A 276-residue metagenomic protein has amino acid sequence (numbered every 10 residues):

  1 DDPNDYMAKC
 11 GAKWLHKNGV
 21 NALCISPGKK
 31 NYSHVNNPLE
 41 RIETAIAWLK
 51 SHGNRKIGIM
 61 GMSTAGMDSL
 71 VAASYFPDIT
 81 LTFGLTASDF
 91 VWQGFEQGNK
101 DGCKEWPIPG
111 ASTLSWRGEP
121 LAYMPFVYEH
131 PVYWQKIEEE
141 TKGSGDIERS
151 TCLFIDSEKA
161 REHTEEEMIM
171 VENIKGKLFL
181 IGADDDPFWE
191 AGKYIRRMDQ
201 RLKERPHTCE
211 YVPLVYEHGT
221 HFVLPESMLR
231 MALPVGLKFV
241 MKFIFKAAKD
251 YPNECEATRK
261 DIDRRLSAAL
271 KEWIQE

Functional and structural regions predicted by a protein language model:
D2-P3, T44-Q135, S150-E162, N173: Primarily recognizes the serine-hydrolase "nucleophile elbow" in alpha/beta-hydrolase and SGNH/GDSL folds
D5-C24: Short amphipathic alpha-helix adjacent to the substrate-entry channel of hydrolases
Y6-A12, K159-I169: Alpha-helical scaffolding within the catalytic cores of extracellular/periplasmic polymer-degrading hydrolases
A8, G176, E190-E204, M228-L229: Short alpha-helix in the alpha/beta-hydrolase fold that links the catalytic acid
N21, S26-N31, S88, G219: Short beta-to-alpha linker loops that shape the active-site pocket of alpha/beta-hydrolase fold enzymes
I174, L180-G182: Short beta-strand/loop motif that positions the catalytic acidic residue of the alpha/beta-hydrolase fold
D185-W189, T220-F222: Acidic catalytic loop of the alpha/beta-hydrolase fold
R196, E204-E276: C-terminal catalytic histidine-bearing segment of alpha/beta-hydrolase fold enzymes
